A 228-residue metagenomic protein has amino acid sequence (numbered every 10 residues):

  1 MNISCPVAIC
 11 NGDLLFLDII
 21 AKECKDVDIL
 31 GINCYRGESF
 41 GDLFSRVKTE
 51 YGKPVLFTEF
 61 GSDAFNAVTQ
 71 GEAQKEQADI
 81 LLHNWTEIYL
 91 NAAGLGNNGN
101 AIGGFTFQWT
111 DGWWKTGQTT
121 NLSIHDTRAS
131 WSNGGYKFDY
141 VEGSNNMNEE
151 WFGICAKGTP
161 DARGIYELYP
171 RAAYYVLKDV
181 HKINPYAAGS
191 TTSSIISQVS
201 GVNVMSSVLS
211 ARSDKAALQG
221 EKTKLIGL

Functional and structural regions predicted by a protein language model:
M1, K22, E50, N97 (+2 more regions): Generic low-polarity alpha-helical segments
M1-C5, E87-A101, Y169, A173-Y186: A structural motif corresponding to the C-terminal end of an alpha-helix and its immediate exit/capping segment
M1-L90: Extracellular glycoside hydrolase catalytic/binding regions
V27, A101-G103, W151: Extracellular structured ligand-interaction cores
E59, G104, L177: Conserved, mostly hydrophobic/aromatic
A73-S123, T127-W131: Active-site/pore-lining binding-face segments in mid-to-C-terminal subdomains
F107-L228: Aromatic-rich peripheral "rim/lid" segments of glycoside hydrolase catalytic domains that contact and position glycan
